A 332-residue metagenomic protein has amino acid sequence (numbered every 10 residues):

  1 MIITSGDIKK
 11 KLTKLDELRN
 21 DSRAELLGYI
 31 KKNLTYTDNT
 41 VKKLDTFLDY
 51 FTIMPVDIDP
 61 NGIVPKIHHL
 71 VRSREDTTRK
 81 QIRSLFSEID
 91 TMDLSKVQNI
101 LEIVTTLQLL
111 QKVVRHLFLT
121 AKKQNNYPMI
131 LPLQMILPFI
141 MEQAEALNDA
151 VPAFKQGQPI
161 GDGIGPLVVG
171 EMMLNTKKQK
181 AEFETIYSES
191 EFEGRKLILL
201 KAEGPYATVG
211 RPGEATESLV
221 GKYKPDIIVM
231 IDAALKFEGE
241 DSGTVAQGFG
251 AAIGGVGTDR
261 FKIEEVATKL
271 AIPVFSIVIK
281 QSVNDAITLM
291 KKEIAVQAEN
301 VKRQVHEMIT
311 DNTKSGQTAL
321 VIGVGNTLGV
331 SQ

Functional and structural regions predicted by a protein language model:
M1-I2: N-terminal signal-anchor transmembrane alpha helix of single-pass membrane proteins, serving as the membrane-anchoring
G6-L167, E171: Electropositive, gly/pro-rich neighborhoods at or near active sites that engage anionic ligands
N33, T37, M308, N312-S315: Short secondary-structure junctions and interdomain/linker hinges
H116-L289, A295, H306-M308, K314 (+1 more regions): Conserved mixed alpha/beta catalytic, RNA-binding, or beta-rich assembly cores of soluble enzyme, regulatory
N300-K302: Terminal transmembrane helical module of multi-pass membrane proteins
T318-G323: Short hydrophobic beta-strand segments
